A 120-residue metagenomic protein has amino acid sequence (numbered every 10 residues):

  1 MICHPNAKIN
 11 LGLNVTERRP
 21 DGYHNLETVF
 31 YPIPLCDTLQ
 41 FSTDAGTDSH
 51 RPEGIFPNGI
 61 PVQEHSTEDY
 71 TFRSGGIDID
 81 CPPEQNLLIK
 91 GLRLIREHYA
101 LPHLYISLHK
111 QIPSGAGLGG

Functional and structural regions predicted by a protein language model:
M1-G115: ATP-binding N-lobe of GHMP and related small-molecule kinases
L118-G120: DPxDG-like acidic metal-binding loop motif
